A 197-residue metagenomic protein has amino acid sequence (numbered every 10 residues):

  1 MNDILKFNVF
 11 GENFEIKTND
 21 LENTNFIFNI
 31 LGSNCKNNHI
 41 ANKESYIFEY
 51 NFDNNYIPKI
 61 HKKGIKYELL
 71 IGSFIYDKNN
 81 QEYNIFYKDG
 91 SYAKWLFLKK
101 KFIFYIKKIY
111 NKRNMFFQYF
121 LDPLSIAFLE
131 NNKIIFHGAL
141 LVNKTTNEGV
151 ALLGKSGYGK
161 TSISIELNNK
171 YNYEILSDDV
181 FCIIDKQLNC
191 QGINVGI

Functional and structural regions predicted by a protein language model:
M1-S156, K170-Y171, F181-I197: A noncatalytic interaction/capping subdomain that flanks phosphate/NTP-handling catalytic cores
K160: Conserved lysine of the Walker
I163-S164: Post-Walker A alpha-helix
D178: Active-site flanking residues adjacent to catalytic metal/cofactor-binding acidic residues
